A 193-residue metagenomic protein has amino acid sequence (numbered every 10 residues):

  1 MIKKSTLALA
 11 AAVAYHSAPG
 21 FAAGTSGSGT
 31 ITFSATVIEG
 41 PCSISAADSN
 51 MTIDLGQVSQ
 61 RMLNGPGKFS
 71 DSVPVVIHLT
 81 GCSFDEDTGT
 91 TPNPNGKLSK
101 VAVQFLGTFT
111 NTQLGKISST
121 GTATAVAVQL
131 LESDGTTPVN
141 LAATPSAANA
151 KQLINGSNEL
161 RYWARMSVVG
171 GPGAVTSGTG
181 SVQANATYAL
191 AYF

Functional and structural regions predicted by a protein language model:
I2-T6, Y15-H16, G20-F193: Mature extracellular/passenger domains of Gram-negative fimbrial/pilin and adhesin proteins
